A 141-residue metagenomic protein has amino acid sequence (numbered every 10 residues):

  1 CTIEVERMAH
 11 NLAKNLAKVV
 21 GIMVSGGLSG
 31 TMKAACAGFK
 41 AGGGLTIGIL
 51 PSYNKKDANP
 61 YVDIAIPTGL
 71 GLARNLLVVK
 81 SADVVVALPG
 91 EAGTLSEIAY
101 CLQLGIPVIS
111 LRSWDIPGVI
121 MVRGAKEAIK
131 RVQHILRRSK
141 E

Functional and structural regions predicted by a protein language model:
C1-I47: Glycine-rich beta-alpha loop segments
E4, A34-C36, A58, L95-I98 (+1 more regions): Short glycine-/acidic-enriched loop or helix-start segments at secondary-structure transitions that form or flank
V20, V62-D63, A82, G105: Short, well-ordered alpha-helix to beta-strand connector turns
M23, T46, A65-I66, V85-V86 (+1 more regions): Short, well-ordered beta-strand core segments
G26-G27, I49, L88, L111: Structural motif
L28-S29, P51-N54, S113-D115: Short, ordered loop/turn segments at secondary-structure junctions
A37-S81: Helix-adjacent hinge/juxtasegments
G71-K140: C-terminal binding/interaction regions
